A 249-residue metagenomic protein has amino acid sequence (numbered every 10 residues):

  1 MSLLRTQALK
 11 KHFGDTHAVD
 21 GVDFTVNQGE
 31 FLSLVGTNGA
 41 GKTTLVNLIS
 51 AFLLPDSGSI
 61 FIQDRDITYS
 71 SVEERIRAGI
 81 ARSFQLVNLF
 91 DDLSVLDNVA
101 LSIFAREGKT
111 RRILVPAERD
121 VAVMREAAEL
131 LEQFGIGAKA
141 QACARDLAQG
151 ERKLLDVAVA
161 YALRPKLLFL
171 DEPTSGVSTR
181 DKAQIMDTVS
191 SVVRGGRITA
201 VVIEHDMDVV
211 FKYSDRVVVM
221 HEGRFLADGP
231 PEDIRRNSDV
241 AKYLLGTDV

Functional and structural regions predicted by a protein language model:
S2-V249: Glycine-rich phosphate-binding loops of nucleotide-dependent enzymes
